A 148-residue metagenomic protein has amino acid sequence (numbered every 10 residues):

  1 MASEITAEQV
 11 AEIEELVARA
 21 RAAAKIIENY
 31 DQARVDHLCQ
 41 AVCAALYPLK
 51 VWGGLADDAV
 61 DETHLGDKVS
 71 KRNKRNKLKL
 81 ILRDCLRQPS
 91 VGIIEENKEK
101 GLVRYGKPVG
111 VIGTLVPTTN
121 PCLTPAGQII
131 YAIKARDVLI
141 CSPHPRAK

Functional and structural regions predicted by a protein language model:
M1-L102: N-terminal Rossmann-like NAD(P)+-binding subdomain of aldehyde/semialdehyde dehydrogenases
L86-K148: Conserved small-residue-rich beta-alpha loop and adjacent elements that most often cradle the phosphate/pyrophosphate
